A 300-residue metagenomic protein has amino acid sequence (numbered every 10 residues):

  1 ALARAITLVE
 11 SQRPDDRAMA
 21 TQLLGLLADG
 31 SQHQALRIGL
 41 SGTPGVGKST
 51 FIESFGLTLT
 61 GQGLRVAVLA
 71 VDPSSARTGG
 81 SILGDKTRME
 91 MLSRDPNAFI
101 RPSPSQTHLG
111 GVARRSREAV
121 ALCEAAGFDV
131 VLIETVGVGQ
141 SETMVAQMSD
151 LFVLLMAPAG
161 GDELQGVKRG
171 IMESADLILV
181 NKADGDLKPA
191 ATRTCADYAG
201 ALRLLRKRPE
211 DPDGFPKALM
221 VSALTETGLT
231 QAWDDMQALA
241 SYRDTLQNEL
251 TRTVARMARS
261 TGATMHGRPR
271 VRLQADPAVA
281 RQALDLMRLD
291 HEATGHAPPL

Functional and structural regions predicted by a protein language model:
L2-A5, M220-A223, T230-L300: Long, well-ordered amphipathic alpha-helical subdomains in the mid-to-C-terminal portions of large enzyme subunits
A3-I38, T43-V46, F55-S141, M148-L155 (+1 more regions): Nucleotide-state-sensitive switch-loop elements of NTP-binding domains
F51: Hydrophobic positions on the alpha1 helix immediately C-terminal to the Walker A/P-loop
P96-R101, E173-A183: Acidic/polar active-site rim loop that often engages polyanionic ligands
P102-S103, L154-A157, L179-K182, M220-V221: Conserved beta-strand segments of the P-loop GTPase G domain that flank and frequently precede/overlap
G166-K168: Conserved SF2 helicase motif VI
L177, A183-Y242: Canonical P-loop GTPase G-domain recognition
